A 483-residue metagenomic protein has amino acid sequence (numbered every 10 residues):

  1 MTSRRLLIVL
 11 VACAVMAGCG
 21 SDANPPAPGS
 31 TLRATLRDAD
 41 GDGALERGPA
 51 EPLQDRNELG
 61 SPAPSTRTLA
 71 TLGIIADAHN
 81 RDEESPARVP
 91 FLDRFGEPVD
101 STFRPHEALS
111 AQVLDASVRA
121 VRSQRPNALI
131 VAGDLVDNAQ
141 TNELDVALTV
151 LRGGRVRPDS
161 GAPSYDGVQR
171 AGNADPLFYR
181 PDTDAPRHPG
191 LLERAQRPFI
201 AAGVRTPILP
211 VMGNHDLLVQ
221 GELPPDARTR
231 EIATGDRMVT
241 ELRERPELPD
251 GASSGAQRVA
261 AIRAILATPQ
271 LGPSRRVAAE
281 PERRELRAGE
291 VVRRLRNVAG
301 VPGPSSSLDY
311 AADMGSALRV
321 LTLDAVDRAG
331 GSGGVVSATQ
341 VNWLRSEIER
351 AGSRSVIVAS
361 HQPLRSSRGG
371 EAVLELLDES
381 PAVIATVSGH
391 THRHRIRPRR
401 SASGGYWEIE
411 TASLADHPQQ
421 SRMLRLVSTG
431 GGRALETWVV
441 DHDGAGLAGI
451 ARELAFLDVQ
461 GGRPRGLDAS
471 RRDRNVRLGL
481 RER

Functional and structural regions predicted by a protein language model:
M1-L7: Bacterial N-terminal signal peptides that target proteins for export
V15-G18: C-terminal motif of bacterial Sec signal peptides marking the signal peptidase cleavage site
D22-A128, R170-L191, P210, D216 (+2 more regions): Metal-dependent phosphoesterase/phosphodiesterase active-site architecture
I74-A76, L129-D134, V204-N214, L323 (+3 more regions): Active-site neighborhood of phospho(di)ester-bond hydrolases with catalytic His/Asp-centered motifs
D82, D137-A139, D216-G221, A329-G330 (+3 more regions): Active-site environment of divalent metal-dependent phosphoester hydrolases
A120, Q124-V131, V136-D137, V146 (+3 more regions): Mobile, glycine-rich extracellular loop/lid and propeptide segments that shape or gate substrate/ligand access
V131-R152, E193-Q196, V219-T234, S367-E371 (+1 more regions): Metal-dependent catalytic neighborhoods of phosphoester/phosphodiester hydrolases
D327-S388: Active-site-proximal segments of metal-dependent phosphoesterases and phosphodiesterases across multiple
